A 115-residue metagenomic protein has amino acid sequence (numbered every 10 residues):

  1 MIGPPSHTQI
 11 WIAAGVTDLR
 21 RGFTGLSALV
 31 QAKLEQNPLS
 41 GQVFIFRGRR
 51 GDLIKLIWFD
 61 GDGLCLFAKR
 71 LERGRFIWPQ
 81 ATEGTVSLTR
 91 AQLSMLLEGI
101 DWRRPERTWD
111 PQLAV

Functional and structural regions predicted by a protein language model:
M1-V115: Polybasic/polar functional segments that serve as interface/processing modules
